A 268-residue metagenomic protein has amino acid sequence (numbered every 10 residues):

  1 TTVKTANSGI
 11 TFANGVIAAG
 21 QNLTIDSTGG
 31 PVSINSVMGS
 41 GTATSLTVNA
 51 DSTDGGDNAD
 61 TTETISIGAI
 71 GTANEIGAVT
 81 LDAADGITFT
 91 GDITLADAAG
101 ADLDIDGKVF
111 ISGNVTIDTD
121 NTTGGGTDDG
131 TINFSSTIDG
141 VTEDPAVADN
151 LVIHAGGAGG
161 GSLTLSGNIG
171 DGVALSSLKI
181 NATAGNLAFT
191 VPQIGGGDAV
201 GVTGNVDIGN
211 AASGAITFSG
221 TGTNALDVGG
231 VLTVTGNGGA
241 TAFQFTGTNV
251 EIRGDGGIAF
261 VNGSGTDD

Functional and structural regions predicted by a protein language model:
T1-D268: Extracellular lectin-like interaction modules
